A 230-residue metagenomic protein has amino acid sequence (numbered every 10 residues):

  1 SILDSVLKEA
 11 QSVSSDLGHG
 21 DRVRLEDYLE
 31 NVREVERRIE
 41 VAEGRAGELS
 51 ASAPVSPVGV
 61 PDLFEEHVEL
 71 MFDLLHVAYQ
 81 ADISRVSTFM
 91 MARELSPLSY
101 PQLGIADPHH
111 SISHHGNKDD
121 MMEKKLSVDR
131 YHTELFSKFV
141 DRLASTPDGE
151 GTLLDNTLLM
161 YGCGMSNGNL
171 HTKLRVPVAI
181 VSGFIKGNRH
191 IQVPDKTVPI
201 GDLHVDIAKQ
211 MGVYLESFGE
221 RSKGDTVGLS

Functional and structural regions predicted by a protein language model:
S1-S230: Ligand-binding pockets and gating/stacking loops
